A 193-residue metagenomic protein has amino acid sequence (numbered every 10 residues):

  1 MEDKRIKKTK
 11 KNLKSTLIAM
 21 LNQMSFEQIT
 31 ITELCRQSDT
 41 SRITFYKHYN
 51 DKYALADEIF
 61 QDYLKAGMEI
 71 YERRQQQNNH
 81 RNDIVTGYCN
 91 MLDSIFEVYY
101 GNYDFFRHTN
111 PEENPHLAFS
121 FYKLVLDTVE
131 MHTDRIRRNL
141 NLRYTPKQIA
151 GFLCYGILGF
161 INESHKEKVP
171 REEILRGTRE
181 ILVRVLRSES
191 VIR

Functional and structural regions predicted by a protein language model:
M1-M24, Q37: Basic, helix-initiating cap at the start of DNA-binding domains
M20-A54, D62: Helix-turn-helix
T30-I31, I59-E72: Short, basic, alpha-helical segments at the C-terminal edge of helix-turn-helix-like DNA-binding modules
E72-G101: Hydrophobic alpha-helical connector segments
D93-Y122: Amphipathic alpha-helical segments used for helix-helix packing
E113-N139, K147-G151, Y155: Amphipathic alpha-helical packing segments from all-alpha helical-bundle domains
D134, K147, Y155, E163-R193: C-terminal peripheral helix-coil segments that are non-catalytic and often amphipathic
